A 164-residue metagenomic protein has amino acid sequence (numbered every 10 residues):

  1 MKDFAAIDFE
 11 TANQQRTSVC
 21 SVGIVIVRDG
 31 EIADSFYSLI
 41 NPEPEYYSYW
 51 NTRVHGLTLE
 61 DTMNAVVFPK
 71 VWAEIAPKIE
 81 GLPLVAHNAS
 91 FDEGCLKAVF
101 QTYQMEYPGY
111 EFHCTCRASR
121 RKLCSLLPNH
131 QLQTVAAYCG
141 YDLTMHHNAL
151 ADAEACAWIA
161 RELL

Functional and structural regions predicted by a protein language model:
M1-G109, S125, N129-H147: Conserved non-catalytic scaffold segment of RNase H-like nuclease domains
T11-N13, R117, A155: Short, glycine/acidic-enriched loop or turn micro-motifs at the edges of active sites
E106-R120: Conserved beta-strand -> loop -> alpha-helix junction used to position metal-binding or nucleic-acid-contacting
N148-R161: Acidic, divalent-metal-coordinating active-site segment for phosphoryl/phosphodiester hydrolysis, typified by short
